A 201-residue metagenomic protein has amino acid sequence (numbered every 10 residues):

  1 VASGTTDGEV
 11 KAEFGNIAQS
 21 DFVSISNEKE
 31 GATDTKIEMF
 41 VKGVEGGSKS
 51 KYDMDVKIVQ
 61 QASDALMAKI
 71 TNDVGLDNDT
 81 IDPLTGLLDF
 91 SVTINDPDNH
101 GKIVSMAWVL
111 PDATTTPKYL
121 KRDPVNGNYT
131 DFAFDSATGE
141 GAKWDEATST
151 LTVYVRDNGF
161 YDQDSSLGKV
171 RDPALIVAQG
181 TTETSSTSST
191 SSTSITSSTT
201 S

Functional and structural regions predicted by a protein language model:
A2, V125-D135: Surface-exposed loop/edge segments in extracytoplasmic proteins
A2-E9: Short, acidic Ser/Thr/Gly-rich low-complexity loop/linker segments typical of extracellular and cell-surface proteins
E9-K11, L87-D89, I103-S105, T148-T152: Intrinsic-disorder/low-complexity, polar/charged segments enriched in Ser/Thr/Lys/Arg/Asp/Glu/Gln
K11-I81, S105-D112, L167-S197: Feature for mature exported/ectodomain regions
N72-N126: Proteolytic processing hotspots in large secreted/extracellular or virion-associated proteins and select intracellular
W144-E183: Helix-rich interaction surfaces within compact, conserved domain-sized segments that mediate assembly or partner
